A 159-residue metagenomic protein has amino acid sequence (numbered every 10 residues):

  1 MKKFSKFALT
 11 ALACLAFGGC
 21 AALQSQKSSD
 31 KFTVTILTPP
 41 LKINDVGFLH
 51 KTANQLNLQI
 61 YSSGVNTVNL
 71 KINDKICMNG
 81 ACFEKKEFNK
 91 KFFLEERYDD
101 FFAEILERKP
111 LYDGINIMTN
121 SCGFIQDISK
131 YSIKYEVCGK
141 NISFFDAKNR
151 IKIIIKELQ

Functional and structural regions predicted by a protein language model:
M1-L9: Bacterial N-terminal signal peptides that target proteins for export
G18-G19: C-terminal motif of bacterial Sec signal peptides marking the signal peptidase cleavage site
A22-S29, F93-Y98: N-terminal helix-cap/turn-to-beta initiation motif at the start of protein domains
S28, H50-T52, K75-C77, R150-Q159: Beta-strand-dominated lipid-handling architectures at cellular/organellar boundaries
S29-T52: Post-signal peptide N-terminal segment of mature Sec-exported envelope proteins
L41, G64-N66, N149: Residue-level signal for glycine
Q55-D100: An acidic-aromatic
N89-Q159: Mature, soluble, non-transmembrane domains
